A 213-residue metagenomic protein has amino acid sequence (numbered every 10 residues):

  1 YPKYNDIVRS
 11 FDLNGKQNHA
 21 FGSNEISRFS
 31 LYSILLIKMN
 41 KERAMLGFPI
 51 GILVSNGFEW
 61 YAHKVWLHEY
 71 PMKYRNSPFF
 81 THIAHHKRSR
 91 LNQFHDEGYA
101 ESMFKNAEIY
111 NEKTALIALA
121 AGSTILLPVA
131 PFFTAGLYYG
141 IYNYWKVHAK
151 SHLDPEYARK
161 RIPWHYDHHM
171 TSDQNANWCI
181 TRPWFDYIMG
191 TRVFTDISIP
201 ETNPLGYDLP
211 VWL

Functional and structural regions predicted by a protein language model:
Y1-V8, K16, Y32-S33: Short terminal hydrophobic/aromatic SLiMs and anchors at protein ends
D6, D12-G15, A20-E25: Short hydrophobic alpha-helical segments enriched in small aliphatic residues
E25-E42: Short, Lys/Arg-enriched N-terminal segments with co-localized hydrophobic residues within the first ~10-30 amino acids
M45-P49, T134: Hydrophobic alpha-helical transmembrane segments
F48-N56: Short, Lys/Arg-rich amphipathic segments at extreme N-termini
S55-L213: Membrane-embedded catalytic scaffold of the fatty acid hydroxylase/desaturase
